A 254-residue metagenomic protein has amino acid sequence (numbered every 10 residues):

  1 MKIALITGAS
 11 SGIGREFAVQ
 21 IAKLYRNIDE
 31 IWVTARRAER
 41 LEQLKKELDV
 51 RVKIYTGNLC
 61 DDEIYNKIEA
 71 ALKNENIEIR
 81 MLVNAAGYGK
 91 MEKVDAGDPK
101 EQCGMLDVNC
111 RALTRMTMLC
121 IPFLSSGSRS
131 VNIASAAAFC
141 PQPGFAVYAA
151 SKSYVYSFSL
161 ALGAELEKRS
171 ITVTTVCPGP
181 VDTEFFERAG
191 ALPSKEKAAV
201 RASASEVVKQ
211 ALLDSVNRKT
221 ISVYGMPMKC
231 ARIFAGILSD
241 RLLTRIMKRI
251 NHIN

Functional and structural regions predicted by a protein language model:
S10-S11: Conserved glycine-rich cofactor-binding loop
R26-Q43: Conserved glycine-rich Rossmann-like NAD(P)H-binding loop of the short-chain dehydrogenase/reductase
A85-K90: Conserved NAD(P)H cofactor-binding loop of Rossmann-fold oxidoreductase domains
K93-G104: Substrate-binding pocket helix/loop in short-chain dehydrogenase/reductase
T117, S151: Active-site helix of classical SDR
S135: Residue(s) in the substrate-gating loop at a strand-loop-helix junction that position the organic substrate next
T175, K195-R232: C-terminal helical subdomain
